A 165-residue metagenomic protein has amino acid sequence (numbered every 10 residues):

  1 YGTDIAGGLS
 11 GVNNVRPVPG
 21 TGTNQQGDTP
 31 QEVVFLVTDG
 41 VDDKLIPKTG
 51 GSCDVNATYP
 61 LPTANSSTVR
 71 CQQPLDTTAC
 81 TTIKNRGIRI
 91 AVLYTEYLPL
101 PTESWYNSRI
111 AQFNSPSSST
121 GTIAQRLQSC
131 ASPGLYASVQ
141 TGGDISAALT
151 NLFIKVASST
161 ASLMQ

Functional and structural regions predicted by a protein language model:
Y1-Q165: P/S/T/G-enriched low-complexity
